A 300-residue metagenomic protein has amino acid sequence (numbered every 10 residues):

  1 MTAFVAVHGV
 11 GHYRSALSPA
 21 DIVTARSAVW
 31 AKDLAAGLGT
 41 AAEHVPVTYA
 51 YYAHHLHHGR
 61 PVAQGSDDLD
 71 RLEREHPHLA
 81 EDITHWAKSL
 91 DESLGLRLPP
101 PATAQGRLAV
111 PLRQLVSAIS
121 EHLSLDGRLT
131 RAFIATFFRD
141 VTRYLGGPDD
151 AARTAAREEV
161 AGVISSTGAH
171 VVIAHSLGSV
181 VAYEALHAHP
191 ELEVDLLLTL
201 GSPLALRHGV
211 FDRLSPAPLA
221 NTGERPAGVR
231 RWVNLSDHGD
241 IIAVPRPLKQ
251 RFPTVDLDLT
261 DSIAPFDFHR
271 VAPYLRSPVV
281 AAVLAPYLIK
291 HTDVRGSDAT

Functional and structural regions predicted by a protein language model:
M1-Q64, P101-I173, L177-T300: Lipid deacylating catalytic domains
H44-L98: N-terminal accessory alpha/beta regions
